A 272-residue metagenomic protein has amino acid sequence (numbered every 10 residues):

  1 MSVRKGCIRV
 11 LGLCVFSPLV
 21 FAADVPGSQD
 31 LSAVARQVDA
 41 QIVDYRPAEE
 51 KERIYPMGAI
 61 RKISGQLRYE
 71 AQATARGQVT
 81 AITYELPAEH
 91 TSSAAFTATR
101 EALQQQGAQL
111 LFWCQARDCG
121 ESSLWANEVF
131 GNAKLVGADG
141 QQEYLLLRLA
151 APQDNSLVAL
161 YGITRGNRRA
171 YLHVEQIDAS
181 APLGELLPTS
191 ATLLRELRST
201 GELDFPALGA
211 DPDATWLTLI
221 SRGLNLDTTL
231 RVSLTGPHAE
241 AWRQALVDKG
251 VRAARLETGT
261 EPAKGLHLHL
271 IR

Functional and structural regions predicted by a protein language model:
M1-G12: Bacterial N-terminal signal peptides that target proteins for export
L13-A22: Hydrophobic h-region of N-terminal signal peptides that target proteins for export in Gram-negative bacteria
F16, G250-R252: Short, structurally constrained coil/turn elements that cap an alpha-helix or connect an alpha-helix to the following
A22-T215, L219-L226, E240-G250, E257-R272: An acidic-aromatic pocket/loop used at catalytic or ligand-binding sites
L86, S233-G236: Conserved residues at beta->alpha junctions
D227-L234, A254: Hydrophobic beta-strand segments of well-ordered beta-sheets in folded domains
